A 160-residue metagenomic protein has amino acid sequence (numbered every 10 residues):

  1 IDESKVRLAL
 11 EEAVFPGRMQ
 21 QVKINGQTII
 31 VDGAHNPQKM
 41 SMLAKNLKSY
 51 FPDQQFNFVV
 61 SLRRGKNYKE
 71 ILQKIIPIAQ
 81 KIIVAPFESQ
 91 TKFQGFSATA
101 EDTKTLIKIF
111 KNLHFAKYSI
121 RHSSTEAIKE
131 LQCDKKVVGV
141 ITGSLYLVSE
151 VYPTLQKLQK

Functional and structural regions predicted by a protein language model:
I1-K81: Nucleotide phosphate-binding/pyrophosphate-handling subdomain across enzymes that bind or process nucleotide phosphates
P16, M40, T103-L106, V148: A general structural signal for well-ordered alpha-helical segments in protein cores
T28-I30, L72-V138: C-terminal helical cap/extension that packs against the catalytic core of soluble nucleotide-cofactor enzymes
G33, S61, R121, I141-T142: Active-site-adjacent beta-strand anchor residues
K39, N67-Y68, T91-F93, I128-E130 (+1 more regions): Short active-site-adjacent structural elements
V60-R64, P86-F87, G143: Cofactor-binding loop segments of dinucleotide-utilizing enzymes, especially the Rossmann-like FAD- and NAD(P)+-binding
A127-Q156: A glycine-rich beta-strand to alpha-helix segment that forms a phosphate/ribose-binding loop at ligand/cofactor sites
Q159: Surface-exposed, charge/polar-rich loops and edge strands
